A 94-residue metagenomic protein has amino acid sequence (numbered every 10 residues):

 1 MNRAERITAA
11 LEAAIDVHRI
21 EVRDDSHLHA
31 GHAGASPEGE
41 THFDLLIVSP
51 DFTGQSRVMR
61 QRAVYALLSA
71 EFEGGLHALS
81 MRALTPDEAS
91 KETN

Functional and structural regions predicted by a protein language model:
M1-S36: N-terminal first-folded block
D16-H18, G39-D44, G75-L79: A generic structural signal for short beta-strands and their flanking turns/coil linkers
R23, L46-V48, S80-L84: Solvent-exposed beta-strand sheet faces enriched in polar/charged residues
S26, D51, T85-D87: Short, flexible active-site-adjacent loop segments at beta-strand->alpha-helix junctions, enriched in small/polar
H29-H32, H42, Q61, H77: Histidine-centered active-site/metal-ligand motif
H32-S49: A short, structured beta-strand/loop element
I47-R57: A short interface-forming secondary-structure element
Q55-N94: C-terminal structural segments of small proteins and small subunits
